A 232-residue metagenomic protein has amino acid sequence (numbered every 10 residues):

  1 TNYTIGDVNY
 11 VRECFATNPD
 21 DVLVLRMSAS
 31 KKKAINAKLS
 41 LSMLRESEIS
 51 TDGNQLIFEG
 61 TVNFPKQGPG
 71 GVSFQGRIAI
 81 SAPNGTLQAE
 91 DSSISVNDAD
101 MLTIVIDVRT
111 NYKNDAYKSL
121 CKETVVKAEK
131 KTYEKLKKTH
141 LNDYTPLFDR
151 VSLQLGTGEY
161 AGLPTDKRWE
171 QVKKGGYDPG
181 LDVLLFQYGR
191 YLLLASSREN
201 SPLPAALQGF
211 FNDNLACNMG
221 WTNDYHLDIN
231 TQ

Functional and structural regions predicted by a protein language model:
N2-Q232: Aromatic-residue-lined binding/catalytic grooves and analogous aromatic/hydrophobic interfacial grooves in multimeric
